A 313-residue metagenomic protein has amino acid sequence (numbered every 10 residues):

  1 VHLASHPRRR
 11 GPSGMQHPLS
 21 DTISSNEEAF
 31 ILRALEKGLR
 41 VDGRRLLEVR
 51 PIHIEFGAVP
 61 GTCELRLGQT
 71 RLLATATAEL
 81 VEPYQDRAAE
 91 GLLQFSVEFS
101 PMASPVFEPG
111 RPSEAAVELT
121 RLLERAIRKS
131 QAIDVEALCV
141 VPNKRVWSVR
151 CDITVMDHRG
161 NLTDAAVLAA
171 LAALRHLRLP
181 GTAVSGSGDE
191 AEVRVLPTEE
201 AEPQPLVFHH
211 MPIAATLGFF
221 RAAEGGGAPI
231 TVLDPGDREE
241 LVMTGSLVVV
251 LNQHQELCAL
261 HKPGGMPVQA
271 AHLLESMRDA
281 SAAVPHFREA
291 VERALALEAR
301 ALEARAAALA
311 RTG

Functional and structural regions predicted by a protein language model:
V1-G14: Short, Lys/Arg-enriched N-terminal segments with co-localized hydrophobic residues within the first ~10-30 amino acids
G11-G313: Polyanion-binding surfaces on beta-sheet-dominated domains and ring/shell assemblies
